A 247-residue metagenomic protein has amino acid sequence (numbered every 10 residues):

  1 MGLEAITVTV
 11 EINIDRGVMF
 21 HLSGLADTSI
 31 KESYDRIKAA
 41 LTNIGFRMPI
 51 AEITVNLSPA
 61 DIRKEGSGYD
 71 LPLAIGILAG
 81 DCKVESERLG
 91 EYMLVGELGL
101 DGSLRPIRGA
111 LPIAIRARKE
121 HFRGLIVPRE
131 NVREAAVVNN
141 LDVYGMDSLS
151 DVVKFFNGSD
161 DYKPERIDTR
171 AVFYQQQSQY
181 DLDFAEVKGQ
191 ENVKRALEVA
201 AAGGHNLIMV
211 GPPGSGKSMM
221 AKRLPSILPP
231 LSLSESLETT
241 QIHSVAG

Functional and structural regions predicted by a protein language model:
M1-I208, P212-K222: Peripheral, non-AAA+ core regions of ATP-driven protein-machinery
I208-G247: Walker A/P-loop
